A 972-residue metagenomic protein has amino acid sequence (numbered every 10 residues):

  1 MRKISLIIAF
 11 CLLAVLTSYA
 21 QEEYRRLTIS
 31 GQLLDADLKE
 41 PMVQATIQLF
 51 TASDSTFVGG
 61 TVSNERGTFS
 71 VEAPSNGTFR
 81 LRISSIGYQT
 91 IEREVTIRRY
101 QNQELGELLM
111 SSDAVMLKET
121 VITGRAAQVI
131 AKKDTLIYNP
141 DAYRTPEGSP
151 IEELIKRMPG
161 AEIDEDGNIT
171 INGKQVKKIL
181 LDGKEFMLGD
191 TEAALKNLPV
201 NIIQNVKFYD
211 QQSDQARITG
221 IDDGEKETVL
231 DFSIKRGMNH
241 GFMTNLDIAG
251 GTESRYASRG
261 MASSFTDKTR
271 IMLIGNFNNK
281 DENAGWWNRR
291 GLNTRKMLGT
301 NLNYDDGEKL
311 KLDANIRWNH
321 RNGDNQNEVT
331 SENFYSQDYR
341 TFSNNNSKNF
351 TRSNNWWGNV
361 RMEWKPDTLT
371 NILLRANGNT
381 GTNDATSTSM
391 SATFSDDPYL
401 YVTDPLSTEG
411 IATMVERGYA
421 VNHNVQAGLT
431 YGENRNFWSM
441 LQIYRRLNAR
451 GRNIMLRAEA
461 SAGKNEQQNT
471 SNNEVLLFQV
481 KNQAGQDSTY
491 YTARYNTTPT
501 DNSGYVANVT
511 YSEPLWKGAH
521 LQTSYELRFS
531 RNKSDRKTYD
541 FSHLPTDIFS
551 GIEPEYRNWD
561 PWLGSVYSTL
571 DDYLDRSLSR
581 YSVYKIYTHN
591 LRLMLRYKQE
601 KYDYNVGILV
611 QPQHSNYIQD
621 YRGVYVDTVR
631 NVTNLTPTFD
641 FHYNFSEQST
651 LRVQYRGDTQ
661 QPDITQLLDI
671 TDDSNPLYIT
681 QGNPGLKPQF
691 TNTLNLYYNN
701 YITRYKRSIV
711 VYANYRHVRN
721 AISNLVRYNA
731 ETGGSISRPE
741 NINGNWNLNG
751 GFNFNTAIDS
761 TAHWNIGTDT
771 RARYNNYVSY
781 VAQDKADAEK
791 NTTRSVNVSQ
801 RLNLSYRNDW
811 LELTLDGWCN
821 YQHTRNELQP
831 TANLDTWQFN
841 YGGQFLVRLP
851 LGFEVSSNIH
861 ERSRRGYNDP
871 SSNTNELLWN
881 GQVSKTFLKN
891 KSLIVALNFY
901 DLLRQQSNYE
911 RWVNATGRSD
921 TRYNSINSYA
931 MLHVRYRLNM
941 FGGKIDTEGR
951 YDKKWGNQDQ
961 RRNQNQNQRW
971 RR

Functional and structural regions predicted by a protein language model:
Y24, Q32-M42: Structural motif
L33-A36, T135-M158, T170-I171, L181-F186 (+1 more regions): Short, polar/charged loop or turn motifs at beta-strand boundaries
L34, Q48-F50, S84-Y88, N102-R144 (+5 more regions): Short, acidic, small-residue-rich periplasmic hinge/interaction motif at the N-terminus of Gram-negative outer-membrane
M42-V43, S70-T78: Short Pro-Gly-centered beta-turn/loop motif in secreted/extracellular proteins
A52-T68: Short, acidic Ser/Thr/Gly-rich low-complexity loop/linker segments typical of extracellular and cell-surface proteins
S53-T56, T78-E94: A short, solvent-exposed loop/turn motif at the edges and junctions of modular extracellular/periplasmic domains
A131, N168-A216, V229-R236, T269: Periplasmic plug
G189, Q212-S254, K268-R972: Primarily recognizes Gram-negative and organellar outer-membrane beta-barrels
